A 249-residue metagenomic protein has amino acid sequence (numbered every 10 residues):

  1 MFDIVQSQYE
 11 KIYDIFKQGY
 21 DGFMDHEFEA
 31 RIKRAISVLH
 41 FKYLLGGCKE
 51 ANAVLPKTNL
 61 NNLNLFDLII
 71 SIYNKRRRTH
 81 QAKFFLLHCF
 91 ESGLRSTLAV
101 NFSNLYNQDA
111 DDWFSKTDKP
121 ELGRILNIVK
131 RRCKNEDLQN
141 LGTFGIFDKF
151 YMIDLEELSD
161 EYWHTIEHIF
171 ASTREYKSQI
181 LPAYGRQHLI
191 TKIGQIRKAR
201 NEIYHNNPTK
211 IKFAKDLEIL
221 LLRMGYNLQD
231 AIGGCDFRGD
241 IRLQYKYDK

Functional and structural regions predicted by a protein language model:
M1-A199, H205-K249: Amphipathic alpha-helical interface elements
